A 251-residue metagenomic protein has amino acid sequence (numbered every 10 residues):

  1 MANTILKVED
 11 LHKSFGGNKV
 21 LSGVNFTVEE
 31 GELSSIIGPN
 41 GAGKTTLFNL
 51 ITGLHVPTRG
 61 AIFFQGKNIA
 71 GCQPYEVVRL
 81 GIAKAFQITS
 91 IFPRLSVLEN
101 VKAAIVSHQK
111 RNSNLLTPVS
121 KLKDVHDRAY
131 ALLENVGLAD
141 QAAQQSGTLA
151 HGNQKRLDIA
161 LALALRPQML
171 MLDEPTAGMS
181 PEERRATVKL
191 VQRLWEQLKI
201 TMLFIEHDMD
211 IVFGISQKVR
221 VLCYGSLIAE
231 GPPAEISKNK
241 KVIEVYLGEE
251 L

Functional and structural regions predicted by a protein language model:
A2-L251: Glycine-rich phosphate-binding loops of nucleotide-dependent enzymes
